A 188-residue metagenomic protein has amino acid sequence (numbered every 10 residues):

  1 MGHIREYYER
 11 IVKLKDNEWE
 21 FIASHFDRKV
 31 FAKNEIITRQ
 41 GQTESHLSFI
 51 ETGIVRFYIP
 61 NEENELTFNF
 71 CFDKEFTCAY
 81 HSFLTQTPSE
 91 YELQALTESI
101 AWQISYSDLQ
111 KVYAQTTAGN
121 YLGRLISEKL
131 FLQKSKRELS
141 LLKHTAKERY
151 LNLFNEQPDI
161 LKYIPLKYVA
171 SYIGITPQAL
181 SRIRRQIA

Functional and structural regions predicted by a protein language model:
M1-D27: Cyclic nucleotide-binding regulatory module and flanking cytosolic helices
I4-E6, L130-L139: Short, Lys/Arg-enriched N-terminal segment that forms or immediately precedes the first helix of a structured domain
D27, I54-Y58, I100-A101: Short beta-strand segments in beta-sandwich/barrel cores
N34, S45, F49-R56, K74: Glycine- and acidic-residue-biased ligand/ion/polar-headgroup-sensing regions
I37-Q42: Short phosphate-coordinating micro-motif centered on Lys-Gly-acidic
L66-L125: Cyclic-nucleotide recognition modules
A114-T116, K134, E156-L161: Basic, amphipathic alpha-helical hairpins
H144-A188: Phosphate-/nucleic-acid-contacting segments
